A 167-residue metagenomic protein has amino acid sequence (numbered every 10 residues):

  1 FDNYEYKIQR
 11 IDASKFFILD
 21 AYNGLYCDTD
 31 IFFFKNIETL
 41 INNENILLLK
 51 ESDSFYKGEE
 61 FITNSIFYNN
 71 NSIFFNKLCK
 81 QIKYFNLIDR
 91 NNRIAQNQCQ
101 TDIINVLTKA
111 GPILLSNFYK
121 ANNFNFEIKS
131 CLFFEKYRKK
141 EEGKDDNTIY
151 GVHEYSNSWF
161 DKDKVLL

Functional and structural regions predicted by a protein language model:
F1-D12, C27-L167: Glycosyltransferase-associated regions of secretory-pathway enzymes, highlighting luminal stem/catalytic domains
D12-G24: Small-residue hinge/turn detector
